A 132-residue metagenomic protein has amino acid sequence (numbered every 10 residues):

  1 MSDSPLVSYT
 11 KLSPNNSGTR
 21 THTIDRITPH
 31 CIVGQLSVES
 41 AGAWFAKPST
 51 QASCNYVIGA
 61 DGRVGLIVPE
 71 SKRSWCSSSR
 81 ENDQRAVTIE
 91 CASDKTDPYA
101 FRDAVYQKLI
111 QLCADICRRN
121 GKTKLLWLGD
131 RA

Functional and structural regions predicted by a protein language model:
M1-L128: Active-site-adjacent loop/helix surface patches within enzyme catalytic domains that shape the substrate-binding cleft
D130-A132: Acidic helix/loop microenvironments that form the catalytic cleft of cell-wall polysaccharide enzymes
